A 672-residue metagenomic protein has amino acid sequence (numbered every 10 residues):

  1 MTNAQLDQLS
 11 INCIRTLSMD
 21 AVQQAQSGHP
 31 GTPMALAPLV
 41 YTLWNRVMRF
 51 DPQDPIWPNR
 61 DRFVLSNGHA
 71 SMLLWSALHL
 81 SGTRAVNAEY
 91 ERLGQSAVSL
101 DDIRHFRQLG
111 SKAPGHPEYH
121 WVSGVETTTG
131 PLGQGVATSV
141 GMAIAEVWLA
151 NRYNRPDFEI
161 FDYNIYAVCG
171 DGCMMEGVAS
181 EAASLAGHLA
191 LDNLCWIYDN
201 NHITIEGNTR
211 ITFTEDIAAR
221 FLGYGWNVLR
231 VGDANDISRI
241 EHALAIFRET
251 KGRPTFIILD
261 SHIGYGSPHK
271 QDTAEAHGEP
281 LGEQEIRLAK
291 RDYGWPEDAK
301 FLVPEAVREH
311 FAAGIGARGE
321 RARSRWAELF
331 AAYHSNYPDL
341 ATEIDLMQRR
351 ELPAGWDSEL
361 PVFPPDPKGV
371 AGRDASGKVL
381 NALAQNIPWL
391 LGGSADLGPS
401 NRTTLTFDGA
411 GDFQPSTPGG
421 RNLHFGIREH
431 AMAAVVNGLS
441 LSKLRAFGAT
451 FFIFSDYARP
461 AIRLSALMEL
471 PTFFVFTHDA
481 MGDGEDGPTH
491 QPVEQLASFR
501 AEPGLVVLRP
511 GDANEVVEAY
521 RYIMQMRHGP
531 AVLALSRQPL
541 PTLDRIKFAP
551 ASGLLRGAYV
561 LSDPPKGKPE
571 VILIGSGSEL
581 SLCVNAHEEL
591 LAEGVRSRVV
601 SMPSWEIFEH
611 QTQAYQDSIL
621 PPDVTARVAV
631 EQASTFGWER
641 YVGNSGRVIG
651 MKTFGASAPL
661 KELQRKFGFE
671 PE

Functional and structural regions predicted by a protein language model:
M1-L36, T42, V168-C169, C173-G177 (+8 more regions): Conserved acidic/glycine
M19-V22, P52-D61, P114-T128, I160-Y166 (+4 more regions): Glycine/charged-rich beta-loop-alpha catalytic/anionic-binding loops adjacent to active sites
A25-A37, F63-H69, R107, H116-T138 (+9 more regions): Active-site nucleophile and cofactor-binding loops and adjacent substrate-binding regions of central metabolic enzymes
T32-V40, S66-L73, Q134-V140, I144 (+8 more regions): Catalytic-loop motifs flanking and including active-site residues across diverse enzymes
L36-H188, R402-L405, L439: Cofactor-binding active-site loop characterized by glycine-rich and histidine/acidic residues
S99, H105-T128, I144, W148-D162 (+4 more regions): Thiamine diphosphate
N164-G170, M174, A182, A461 (+1 more regions): A structural-propensity feature for long, helix-poor, extended segments
